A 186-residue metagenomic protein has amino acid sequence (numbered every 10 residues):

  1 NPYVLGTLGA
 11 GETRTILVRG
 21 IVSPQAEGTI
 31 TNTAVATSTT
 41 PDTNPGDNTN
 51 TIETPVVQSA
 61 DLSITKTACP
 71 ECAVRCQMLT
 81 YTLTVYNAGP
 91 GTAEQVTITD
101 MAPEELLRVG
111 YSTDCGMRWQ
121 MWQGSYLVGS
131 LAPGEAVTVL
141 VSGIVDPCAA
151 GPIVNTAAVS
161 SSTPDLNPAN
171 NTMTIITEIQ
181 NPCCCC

Functional and structural regions predicted by a protein language model:
N1-C186: Exported/extracytosolic protein signature
